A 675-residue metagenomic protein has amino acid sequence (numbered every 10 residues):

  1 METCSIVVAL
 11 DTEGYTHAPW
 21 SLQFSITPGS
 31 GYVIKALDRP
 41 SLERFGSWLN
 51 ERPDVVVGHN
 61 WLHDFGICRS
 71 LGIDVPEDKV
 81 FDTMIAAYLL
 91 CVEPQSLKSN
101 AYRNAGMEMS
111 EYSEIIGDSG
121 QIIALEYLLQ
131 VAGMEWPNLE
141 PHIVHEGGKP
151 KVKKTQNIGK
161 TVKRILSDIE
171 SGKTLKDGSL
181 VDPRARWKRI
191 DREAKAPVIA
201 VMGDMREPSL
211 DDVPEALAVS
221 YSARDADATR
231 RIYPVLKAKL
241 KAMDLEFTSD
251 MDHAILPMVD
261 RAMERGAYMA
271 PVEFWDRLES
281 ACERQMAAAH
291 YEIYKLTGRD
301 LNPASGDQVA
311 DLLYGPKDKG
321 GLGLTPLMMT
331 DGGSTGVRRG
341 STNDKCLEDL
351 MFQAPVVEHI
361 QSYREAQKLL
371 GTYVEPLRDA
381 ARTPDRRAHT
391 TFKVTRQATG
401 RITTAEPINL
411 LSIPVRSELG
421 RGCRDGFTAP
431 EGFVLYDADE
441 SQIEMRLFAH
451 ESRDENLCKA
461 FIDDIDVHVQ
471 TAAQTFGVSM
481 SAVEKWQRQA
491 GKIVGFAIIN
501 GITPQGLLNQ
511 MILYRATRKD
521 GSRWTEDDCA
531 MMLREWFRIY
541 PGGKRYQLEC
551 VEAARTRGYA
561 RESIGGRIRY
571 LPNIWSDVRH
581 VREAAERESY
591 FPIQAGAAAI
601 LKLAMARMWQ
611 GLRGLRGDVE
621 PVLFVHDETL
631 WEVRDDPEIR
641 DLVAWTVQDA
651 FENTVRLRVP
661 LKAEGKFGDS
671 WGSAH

Functional and structural regions predicted by a protein language model:
M1-N104, E283, A449: Conserved RNase H-like, two-metal-ion catalytic cores of nucleic-acid enzymes
M1-P19, Q23, T27-Y32, P76 (+11 more regions): Conserved "right-hand" nucleotidyltransferase catalytic core of DNA-directed polymerases
T16-A36, L435-D437, E444-V478, P572-V581: Metal-dependent catalytic core segments for phosphate chemistry
D54-L62, D300-N302, D439, L630-V633: Short glycine-rich phosphate-binding loop at a beta-alpha junction
R224-R231, E586-W609: Conserved pre-motif C helix in the palm subdomain of viral-like polymerases
A380-T383, L410, R416, L457-K459 (+3 more regions): Short, contiguous acidic/charged loop-to-helix segments that flank catalytic cores in large enzymes
L612-E664: C-terminal structured "cap/appendage" subdomains that terminate the fold
P660-H675: Short proline/glycine- and acidic-rich turn/helix-capping motifs at secondary-structure junctions
